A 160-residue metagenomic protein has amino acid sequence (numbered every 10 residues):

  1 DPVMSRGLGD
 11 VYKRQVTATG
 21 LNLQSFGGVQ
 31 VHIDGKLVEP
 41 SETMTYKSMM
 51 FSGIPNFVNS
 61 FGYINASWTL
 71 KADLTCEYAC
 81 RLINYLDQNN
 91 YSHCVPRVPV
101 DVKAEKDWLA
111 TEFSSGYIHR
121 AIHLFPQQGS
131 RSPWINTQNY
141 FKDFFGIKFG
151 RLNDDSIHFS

Functional and structural regions predicted by a protein language model:
D1-Y12: Single conserved hydrophobic/aromatic residue that forms the stacking wall/gate of nucleotide- or nucleobase-binding
M4, M44, M49-M50, V98 (+1 more regions): Detector for methionine-enriched segments
Q15: Receiver (REC) domain switch-region micro-motif
A18-L86: Glycine/threonine-rich phosphate-binding loop and adjacent beta-strand/alpha-helix elements that clamp
V58-S160: C-terminal, flexible cofactor-proximal segment of oxidoreductases
